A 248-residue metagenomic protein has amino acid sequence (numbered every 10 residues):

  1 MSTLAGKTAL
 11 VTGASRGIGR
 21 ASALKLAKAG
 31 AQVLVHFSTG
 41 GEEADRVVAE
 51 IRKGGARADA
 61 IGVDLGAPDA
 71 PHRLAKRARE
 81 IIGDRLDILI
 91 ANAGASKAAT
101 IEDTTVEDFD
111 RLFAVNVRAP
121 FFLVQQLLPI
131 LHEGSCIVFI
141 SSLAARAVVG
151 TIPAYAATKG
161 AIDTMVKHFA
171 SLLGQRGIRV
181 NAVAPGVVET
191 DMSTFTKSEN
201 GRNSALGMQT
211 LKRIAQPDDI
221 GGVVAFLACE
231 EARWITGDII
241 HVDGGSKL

Functional and structural regions predicted by a protein language model:
T8, S15-R16: Conserved glycine-rich cofactor-binding loop
T100-I101, T105-F113, A205: Substrate-binding pocket helix/loop in short-chain dehydrogenase/reductase
T104, V148-A157, H168: Active-site loop-to-helix junction immediately N-terminal to the catalytic Tyr of the SDR YXXXK motif in Rossmann-fold
V124, T158, V166: Active-site helix of classical SDR
P129, S171-Q175, R233: Alpha-helical segment proximal to the catalytic Tyr-Lys
S142: Residue(s) in the substrate-gating loop at a strand-loop-helix junction that position the organic substrate next
A147, M208, A225, T236-L248: Short C-terminal tail/terminal secondary-structure segment of NAD(P)H-dependent dehydrogenase/reductase domains
